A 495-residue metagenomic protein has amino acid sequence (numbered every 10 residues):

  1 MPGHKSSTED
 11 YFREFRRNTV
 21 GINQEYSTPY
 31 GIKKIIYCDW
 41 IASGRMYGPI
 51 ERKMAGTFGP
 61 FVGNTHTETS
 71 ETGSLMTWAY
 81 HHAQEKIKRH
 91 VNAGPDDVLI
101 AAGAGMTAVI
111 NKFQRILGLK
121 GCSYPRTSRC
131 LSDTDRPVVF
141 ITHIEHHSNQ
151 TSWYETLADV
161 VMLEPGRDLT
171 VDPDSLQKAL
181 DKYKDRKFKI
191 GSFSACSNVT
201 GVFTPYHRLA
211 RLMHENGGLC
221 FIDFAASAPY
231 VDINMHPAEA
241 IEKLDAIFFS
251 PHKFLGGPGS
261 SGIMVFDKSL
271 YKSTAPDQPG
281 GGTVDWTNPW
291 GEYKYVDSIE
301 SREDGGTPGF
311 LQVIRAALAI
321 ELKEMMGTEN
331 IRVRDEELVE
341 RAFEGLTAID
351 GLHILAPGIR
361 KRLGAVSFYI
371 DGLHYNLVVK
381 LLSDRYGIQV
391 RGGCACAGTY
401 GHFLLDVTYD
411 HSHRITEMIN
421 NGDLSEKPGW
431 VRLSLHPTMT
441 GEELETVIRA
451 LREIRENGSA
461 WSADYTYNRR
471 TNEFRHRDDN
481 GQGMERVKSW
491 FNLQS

Functional and structural regions predicted by a protein language model:
M1-S495: Pyridoxal 5′-phosphate
